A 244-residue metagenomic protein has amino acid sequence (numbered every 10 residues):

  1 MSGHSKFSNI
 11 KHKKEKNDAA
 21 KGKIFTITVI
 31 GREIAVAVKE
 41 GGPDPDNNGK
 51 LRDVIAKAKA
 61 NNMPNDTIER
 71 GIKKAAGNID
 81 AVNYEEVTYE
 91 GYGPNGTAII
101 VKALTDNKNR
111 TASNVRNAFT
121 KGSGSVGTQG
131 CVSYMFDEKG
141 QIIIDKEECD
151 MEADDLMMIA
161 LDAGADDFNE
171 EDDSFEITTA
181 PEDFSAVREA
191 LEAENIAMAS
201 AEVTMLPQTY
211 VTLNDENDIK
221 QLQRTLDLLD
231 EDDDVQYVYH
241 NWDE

Functional and structural regions predicted by a protein language model:
M1-G127, V132-I143, D183, H240-D243: N-terminal cationic and glycine-rich segments that engage phosphates or anionic surfaces
Q141-E244: Positively charged, low-complexity, intrinsically disordered RNA-binding extensions
